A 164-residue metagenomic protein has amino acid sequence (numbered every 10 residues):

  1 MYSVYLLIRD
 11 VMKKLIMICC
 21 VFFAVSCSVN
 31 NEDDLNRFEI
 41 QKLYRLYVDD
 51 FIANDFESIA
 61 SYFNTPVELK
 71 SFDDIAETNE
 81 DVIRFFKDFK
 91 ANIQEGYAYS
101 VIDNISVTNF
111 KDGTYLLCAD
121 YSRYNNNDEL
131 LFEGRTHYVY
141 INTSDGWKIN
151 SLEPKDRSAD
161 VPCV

Functional and structural regions predicted by a protein language model:
Y2-V4, I8-L15: Positively charged n-region of N-terminal signal peptides that target proteins for export
L15-A24: Sec-dependent N-terminal signal peptides
C27-E57, S61, L69: Short, low-complexity N-terminal intrinsically disordered segments enriched in polar/charged residues
Y47, I59-A60, V67, T78 (+3 more regions): Hydrophobic pocket/interface hotspot
F63, D73, A119-Y121, Y138 (+1 more regions): A mature extracytoplasmic/lumenal domain signature
V67-E77, N92-E95: A short gly/proline-enriched turn/hairpin at secondary-structure junctions
I83-N127: Surface-exposed, charged secondary-structure patches
E133-V164: Short beta-strand edge/turn micro-motifs at domain boundaries
